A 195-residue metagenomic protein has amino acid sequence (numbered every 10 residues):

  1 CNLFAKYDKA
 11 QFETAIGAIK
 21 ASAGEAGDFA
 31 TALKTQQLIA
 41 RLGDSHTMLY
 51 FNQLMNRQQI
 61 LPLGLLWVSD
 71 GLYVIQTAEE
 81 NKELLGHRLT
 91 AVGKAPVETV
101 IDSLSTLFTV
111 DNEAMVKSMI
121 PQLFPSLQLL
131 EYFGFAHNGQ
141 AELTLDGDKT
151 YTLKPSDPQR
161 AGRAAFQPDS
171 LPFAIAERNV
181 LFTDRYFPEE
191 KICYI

Functional and structural regions predicted by a protein language model:
C1-I195: Flexible, low-complexity junctional segments that flank or bridge functional domains
